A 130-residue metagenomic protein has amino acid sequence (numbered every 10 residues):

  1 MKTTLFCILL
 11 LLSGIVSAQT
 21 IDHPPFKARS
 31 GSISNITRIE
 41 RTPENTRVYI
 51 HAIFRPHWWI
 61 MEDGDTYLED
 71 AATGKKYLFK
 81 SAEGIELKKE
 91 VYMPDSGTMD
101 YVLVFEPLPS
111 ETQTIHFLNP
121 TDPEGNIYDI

Functional and structural regions predicted by a protein language model:
M1-L5, A18-Q19: Positively charged n-region of N-terminal signal peptides that target proteins for export
S13-I15: N-terminal signal peptide c-region/cleavage motif recognized by signal peptidases
Q19-P43, A71-I85: Low-complexity, acidic Ser/Thr/Pro/Gly-rich terminal tails and inter-domain linkers that flank the onset of structured
E44-F54: Short, well-ordered beta-strand segments enriched in hydrophobic/aromatic residues
I53-P94: The feature marks short-to-medium sequence segments in extracytoplasmic or secretory-pathway proteins
K80-T114: Short, solvent-exposed, Trp/other aromatic-anchored flexible loops in extracytoplasmic proteins
P107-I127: Short, surface-exposed ligand- or partner-binding patches at beta-edge/loop junctions that are enriched in aromatics
